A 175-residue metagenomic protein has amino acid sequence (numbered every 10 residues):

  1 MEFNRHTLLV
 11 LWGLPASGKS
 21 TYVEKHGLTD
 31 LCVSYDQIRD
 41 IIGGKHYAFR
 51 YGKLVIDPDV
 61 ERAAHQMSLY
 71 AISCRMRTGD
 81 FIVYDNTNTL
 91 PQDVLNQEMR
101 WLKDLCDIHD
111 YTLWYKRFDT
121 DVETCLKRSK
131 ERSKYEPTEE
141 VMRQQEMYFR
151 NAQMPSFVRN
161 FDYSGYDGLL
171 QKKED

Functional and structural regions predicted by a protein language model:
E2-W12, S17-S20, T29-L31, I108-H109 (+1 more regions): Conserved GTP-binding G-domain of TRAFAC-class P-loop NTPases and closely related GTPase folds
W12-L14, Y35, Y84-T87: Short His-Asn-centered micro-motif
S20-D80: Conserved substrate/cofactor phosphate-moiety recognition/catalytic segment in nucleotide-dependent phosphotransferases
K25-G27, Y47-A48, Q97-D104, S129-R132: Short, glycine/charged-enriched secondary-structure capping and boundary segments
Q37-R39, T89, D119-T124: Conserved nucleotide-binding/hydrolysis micro-motifs of P-loop NTPases
G44, D93-L95, K127: Short glycine-/acidic-enriched loop or helix-start segments at secondary-structure transitions that form or flank
P58-W114: Glycine-rich phosphate-binding loop used to anchor ATP phosphates in small-molecule kinases, encompassing both
